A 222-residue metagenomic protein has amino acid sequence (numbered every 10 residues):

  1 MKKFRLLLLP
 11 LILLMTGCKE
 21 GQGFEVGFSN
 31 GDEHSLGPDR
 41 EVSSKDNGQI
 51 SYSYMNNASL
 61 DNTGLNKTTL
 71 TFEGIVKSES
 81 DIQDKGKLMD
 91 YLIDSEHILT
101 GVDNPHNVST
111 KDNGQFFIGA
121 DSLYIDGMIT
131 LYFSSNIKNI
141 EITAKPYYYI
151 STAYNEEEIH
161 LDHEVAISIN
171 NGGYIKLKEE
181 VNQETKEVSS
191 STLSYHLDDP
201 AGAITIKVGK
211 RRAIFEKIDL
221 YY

Functional and structural regions predicted by a protein language model:
M1-L7: Bacterial N-terminal signal peptides that target proteins for export
L6, L13-Y54, A58-G64: Bacterial Sec-dependent N-terminal signal peptides
V42-T63, G74-I118: Extracellular glycan-recognition surfaces and repeat-rich motifs
I75, N171-Y222: Terminal, low-complexity interaction segments
N113-N139, Y149-I150, S190-T192, A213-F215: Short beta-strands within extracellular/lumenal beta-sheet-rich domains
E141-K145: Short edge beta-strand/loop segments characteristic of extracellular beta-sandwich folds
P146-D162, R212: Extended, low-complexity, turn-rich repeat/linker tracts enriched in Gly/Pro/Ser/Thr and Asp/Glu that occur
A166-S168: Conserved Ser/Thr-centered positions that define the repeating blades of beta-propeller domains
